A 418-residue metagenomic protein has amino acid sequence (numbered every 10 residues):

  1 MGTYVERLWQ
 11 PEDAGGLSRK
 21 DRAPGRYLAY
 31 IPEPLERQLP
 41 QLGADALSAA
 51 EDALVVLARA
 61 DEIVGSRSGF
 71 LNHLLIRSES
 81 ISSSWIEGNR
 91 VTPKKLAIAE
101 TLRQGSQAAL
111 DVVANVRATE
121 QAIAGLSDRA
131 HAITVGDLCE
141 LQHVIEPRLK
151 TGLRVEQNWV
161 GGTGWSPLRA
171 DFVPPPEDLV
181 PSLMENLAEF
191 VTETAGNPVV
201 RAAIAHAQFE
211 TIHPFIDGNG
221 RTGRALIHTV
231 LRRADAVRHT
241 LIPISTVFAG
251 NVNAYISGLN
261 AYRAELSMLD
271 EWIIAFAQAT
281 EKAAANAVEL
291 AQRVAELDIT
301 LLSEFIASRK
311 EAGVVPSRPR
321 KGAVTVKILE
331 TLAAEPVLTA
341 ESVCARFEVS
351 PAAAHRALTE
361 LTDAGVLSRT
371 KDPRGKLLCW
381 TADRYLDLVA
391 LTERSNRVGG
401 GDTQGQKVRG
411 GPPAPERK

Functional and structural regions predicted by a protein language model:
M1-K418: FIC/Doc superfamily catalytic core
